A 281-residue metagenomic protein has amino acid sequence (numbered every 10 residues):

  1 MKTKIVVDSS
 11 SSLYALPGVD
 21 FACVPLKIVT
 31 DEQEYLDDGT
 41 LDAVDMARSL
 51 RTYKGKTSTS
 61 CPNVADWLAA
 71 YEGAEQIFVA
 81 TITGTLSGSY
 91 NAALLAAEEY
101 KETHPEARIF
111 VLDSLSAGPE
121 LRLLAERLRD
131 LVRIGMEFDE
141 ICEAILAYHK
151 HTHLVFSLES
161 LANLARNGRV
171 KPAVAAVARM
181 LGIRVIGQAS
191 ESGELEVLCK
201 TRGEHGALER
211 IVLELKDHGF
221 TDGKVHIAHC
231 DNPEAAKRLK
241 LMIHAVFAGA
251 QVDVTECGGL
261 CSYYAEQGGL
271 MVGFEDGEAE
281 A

Functional and structural regions predicted by a protein language model:
K2-C61, D66: N-terminal glycine-rich anion-binding loop in soluble enzyme alpha/beta folds
T3, S10-K27, E32-Q33, L86-S89 (+4 more regions): Mixed-charge interfacial surface used for oligomerization/domain docking and macromolecular partner engagement
P62-A97, K101-T103: Active-site cofactor/cluster-binding pocket
T81, F110-V111: A glycine-rich beta-strand to alpha-helix segment that forms a phosphate/ribose-binding loop at ligand/cofactor sites
P105-A107: A short helix->loop->beta-strand "cap" motif at the edges of active sites that frequently abuts
